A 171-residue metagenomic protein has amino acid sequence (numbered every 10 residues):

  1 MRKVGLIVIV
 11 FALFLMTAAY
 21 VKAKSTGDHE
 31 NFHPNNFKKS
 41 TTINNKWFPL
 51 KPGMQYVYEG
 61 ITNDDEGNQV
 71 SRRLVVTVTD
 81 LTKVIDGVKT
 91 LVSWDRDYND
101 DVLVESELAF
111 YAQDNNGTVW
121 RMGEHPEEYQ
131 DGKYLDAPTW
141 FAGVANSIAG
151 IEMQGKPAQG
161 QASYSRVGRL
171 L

Functional and structural regions predicted by a protein language model:
M1-V4: Positively charged n-region of N-terminal signal peptides that target proteins for export
V8-M16: Bacterial N-terminal signal peptides
V21-L171: Conserved functional acidic sites
